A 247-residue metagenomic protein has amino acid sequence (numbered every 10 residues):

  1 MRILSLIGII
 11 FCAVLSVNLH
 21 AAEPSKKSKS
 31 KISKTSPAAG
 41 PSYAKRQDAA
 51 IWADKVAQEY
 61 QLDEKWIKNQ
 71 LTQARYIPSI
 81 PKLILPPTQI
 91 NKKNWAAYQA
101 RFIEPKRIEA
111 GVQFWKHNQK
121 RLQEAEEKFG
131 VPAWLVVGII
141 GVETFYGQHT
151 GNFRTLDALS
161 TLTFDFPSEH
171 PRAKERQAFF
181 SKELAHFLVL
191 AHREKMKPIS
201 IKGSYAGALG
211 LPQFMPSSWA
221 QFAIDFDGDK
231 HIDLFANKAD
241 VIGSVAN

Functional and structural regions predicted by a protein language model:
M1, L19-K174, A178-G203, G207 (+1 more regions): Cell-wall glycan-active module
M1-I7: Bacterial N-terminal signal peptides that target proteins for export
I7-S16: Bacterial N-terminal signal peptides
Q213: Functionally critical loop-and-helix segments that line ligand-binding/catalytic clefts of soluble enzyme domains
